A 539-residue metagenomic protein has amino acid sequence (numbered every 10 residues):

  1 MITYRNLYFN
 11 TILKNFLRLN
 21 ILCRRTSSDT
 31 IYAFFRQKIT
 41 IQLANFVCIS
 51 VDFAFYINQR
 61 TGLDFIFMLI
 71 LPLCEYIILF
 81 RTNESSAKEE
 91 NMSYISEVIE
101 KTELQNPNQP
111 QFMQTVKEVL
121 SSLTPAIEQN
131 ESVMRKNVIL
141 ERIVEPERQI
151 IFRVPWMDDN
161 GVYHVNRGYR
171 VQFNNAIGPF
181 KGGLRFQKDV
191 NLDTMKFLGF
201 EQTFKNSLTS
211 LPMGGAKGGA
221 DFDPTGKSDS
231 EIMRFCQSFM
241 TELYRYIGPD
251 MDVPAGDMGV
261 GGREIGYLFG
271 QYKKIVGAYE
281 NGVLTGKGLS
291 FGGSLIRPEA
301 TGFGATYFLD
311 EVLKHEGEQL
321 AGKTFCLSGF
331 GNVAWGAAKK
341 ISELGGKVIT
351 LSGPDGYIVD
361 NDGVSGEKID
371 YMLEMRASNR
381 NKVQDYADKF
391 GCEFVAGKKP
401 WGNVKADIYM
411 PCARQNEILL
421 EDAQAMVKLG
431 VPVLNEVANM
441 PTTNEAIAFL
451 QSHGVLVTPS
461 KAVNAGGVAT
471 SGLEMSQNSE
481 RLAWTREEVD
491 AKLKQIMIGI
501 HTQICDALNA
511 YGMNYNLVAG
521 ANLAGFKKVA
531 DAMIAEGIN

Functional and structural regions predicted by a protein language model:
I2-Y4, F9-I12, D29-Y32, I39 (+5 more regions): Short terminal hydrophobic/aromatic SLiMs and anchors at protein ends
S93-P110, T115, V312, V427-N539: Adenosine-phosphate binding glycine-rich loop
P110-M113, Q129-K136, S210, I247-G256 (+4 more regions): Flexible, glycine/charged-enriched surface loops at secondary-structure junctions
S132-V162: Structured beta-strand/loop patches that form or line metal/cofactor-binding pockets in enzymes
Q187, N206-A321: Glycine/serine-rich phosphate-binding loop and adjoining beta1-alpha1 elements at the start of nucleotide-handling
I296-N403: Glycine-rich phosphate/diphosphate-binding loop of Rossmann-like nucleotide-binding domains
G356-V457, A462: Rossmann-like adenosine-cofactor binding region
